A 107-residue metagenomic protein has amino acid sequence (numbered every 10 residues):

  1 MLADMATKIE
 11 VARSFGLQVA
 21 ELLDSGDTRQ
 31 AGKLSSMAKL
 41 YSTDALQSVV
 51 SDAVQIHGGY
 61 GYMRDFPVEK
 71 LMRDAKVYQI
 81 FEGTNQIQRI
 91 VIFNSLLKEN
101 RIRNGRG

Functional and structural regions predicted by a protein language model:
M1-G107: Alpha-helical interface subdomain recognition
